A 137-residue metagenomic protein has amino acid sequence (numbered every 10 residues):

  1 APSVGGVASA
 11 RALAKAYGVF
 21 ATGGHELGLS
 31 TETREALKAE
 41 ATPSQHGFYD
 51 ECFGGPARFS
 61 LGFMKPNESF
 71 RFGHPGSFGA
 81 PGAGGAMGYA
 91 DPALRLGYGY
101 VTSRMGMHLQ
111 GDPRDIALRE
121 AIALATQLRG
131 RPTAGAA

Functional and structural regions predicted by a protein language model:
A1-A137: Catalytic loop of the DD-peptidase/beta-lactamase superfamily, centered on the K-T-G motif and neighboring
